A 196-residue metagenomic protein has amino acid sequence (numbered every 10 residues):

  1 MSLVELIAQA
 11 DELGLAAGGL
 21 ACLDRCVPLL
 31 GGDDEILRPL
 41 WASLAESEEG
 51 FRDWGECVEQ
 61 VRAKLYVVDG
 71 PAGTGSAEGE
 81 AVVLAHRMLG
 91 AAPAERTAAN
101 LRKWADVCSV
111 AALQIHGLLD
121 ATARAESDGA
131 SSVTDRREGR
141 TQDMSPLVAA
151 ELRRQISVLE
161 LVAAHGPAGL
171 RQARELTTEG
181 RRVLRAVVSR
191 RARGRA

Functional and structural regions predicted by a protein language model:
M1-S76: N-terminal domain-start signal
L15-A16, D33, E78, A94 (+1 more regions): Alpha-helix N-cap/helix-initiation sites
E56-D69, S76-L89, A105-D106, A112: Internal, conserved structured core segments that host functional sites
V82-A196: An internal, amphipathic alpha-helical element
